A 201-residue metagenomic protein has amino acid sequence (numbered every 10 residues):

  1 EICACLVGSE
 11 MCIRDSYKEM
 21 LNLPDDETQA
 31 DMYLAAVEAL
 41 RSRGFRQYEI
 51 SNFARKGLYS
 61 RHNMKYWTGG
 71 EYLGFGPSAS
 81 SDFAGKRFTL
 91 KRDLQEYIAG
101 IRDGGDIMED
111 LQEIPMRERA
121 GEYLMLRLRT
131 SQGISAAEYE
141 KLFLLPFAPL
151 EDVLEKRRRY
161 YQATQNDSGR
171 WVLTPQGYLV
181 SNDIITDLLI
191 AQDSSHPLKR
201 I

Functional and structural regions predicted by a protein language model:
E1-G8, C12-I13: Single conserved hydrophobic/aromatic residue that forms the stacking wall/gate of nucleotide- or nucleobase-binding
D15-T89: A C-terminal junction/extension of Radical SAM enzymes
A36-L40, Y97, R157, I184: Hydrophobic alpha-helical packing residues
M64-T68, G74-E155: Hydrophobic, secondary-structure "cap" segments at the distal end of domains
S131, P146, V153-Y160, D187 (+1 more regions): Hydrophobic alpha-helical segments
R158-S168: A short, conserved structural fragment
N166-I184: Accessory beta->alpha helical hairpin/"wing" motif in late/C-terminal subdomains of nucleic-acid enzymes
Y178-I201: Short, amphipathic alpha-helical interaction segments positioned at domain boundaries
